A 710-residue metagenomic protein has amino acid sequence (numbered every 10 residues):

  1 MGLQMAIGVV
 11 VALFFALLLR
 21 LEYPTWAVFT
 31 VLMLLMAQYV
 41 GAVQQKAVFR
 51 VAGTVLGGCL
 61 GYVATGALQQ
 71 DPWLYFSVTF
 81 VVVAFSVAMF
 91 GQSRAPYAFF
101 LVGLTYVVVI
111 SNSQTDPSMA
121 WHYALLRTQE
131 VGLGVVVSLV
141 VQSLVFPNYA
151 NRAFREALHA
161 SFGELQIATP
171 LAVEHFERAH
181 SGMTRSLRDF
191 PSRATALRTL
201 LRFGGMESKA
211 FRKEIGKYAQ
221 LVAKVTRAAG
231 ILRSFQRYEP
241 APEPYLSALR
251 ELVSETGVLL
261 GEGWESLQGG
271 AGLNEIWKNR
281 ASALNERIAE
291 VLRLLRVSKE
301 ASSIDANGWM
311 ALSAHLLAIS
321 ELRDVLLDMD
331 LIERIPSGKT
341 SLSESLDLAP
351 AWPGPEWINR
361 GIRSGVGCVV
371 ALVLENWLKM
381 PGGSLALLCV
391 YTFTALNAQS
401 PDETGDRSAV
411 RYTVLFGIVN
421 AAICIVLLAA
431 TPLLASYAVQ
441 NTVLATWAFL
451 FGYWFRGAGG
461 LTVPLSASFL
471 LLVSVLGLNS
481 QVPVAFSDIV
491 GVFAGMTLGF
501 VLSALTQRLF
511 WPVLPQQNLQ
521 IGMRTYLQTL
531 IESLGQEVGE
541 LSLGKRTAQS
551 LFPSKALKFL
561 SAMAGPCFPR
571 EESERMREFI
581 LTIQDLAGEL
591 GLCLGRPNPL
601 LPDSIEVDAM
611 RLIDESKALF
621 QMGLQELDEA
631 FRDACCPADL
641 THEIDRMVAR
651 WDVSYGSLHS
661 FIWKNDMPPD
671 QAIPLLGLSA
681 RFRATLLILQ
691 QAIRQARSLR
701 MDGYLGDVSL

Functional and structural regions predicted by a protein language model:
M1-K209, K213, L316, L327-E572 (+4 more regions): A transmembrane helix-and-boundary motif of multi-pass membrane transporters/channels
S161-S343, W377, R524-L710: Cytosolic, long alpha-helical scaffolding segments
